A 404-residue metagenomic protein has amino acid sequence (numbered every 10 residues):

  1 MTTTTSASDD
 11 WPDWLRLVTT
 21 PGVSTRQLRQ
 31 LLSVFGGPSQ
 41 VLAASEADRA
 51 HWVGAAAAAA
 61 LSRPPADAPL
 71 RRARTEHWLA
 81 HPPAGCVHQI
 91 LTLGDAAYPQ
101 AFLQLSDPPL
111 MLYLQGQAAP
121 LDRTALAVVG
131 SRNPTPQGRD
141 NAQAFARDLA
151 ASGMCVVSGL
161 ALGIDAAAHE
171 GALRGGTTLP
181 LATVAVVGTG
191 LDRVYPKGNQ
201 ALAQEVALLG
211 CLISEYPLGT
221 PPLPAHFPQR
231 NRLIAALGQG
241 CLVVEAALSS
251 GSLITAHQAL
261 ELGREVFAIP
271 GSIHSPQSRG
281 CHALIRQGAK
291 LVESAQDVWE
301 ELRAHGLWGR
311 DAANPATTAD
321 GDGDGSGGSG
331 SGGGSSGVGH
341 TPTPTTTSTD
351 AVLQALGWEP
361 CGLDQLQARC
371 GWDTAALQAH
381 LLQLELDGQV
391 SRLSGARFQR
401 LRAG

Functional and structural regions predicted by a protein language model:
M1-A97, L363, A375, D387-A396 (+1 more regions): Short, small/acidic-rich helices and loops at N termini and domain boundaries of DNA replication/processing enzymes
T2-D10, L93-G404: Glycine-biased, small-residue-rich flexible motifs in mid-sequence functional cores and linkers
